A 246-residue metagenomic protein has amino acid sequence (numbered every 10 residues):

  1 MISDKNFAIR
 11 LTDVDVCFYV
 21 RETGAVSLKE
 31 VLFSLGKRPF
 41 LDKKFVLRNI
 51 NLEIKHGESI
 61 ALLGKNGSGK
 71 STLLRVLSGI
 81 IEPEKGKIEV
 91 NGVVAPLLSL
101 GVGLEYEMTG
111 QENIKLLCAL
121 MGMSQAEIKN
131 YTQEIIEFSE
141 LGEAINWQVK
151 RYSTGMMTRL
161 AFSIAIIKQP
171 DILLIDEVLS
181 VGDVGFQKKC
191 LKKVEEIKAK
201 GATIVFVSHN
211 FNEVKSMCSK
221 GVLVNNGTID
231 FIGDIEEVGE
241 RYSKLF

Functional and structural regions predicted by a protein language model:
M1-V46, E236-L245: Pre-NBD coupling/linker segments of ABC/ABC-like ATPases
K29-S34, K115, E127-A144: Conserved ABC ATPase "signature" region
L63-K65: The feature captures the beta-strand-to-loop junction immediately N-terminal to the Walker
S208-H209: H-loop/switch region of ABC-family ATPase nucleotide-binding domains
V214-S216: A short, surface-exposed alpha-helical micro-motif characterized by mixed small hydrophobic and charged/polar residues
N226-G227, Y242: Conserved ABC ATPase "signature" C-loop
